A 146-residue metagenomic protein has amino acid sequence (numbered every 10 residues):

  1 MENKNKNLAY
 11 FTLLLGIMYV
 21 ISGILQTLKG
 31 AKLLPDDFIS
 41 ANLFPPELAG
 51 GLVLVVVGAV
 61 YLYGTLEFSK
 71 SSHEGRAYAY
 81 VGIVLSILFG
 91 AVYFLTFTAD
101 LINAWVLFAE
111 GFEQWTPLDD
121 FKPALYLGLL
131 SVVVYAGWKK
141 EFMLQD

Functional and structural regions predicted by a protein language model:
M1-D146: Topology signature of small-to-medium multi-pass alpha-helical membrane proteins
